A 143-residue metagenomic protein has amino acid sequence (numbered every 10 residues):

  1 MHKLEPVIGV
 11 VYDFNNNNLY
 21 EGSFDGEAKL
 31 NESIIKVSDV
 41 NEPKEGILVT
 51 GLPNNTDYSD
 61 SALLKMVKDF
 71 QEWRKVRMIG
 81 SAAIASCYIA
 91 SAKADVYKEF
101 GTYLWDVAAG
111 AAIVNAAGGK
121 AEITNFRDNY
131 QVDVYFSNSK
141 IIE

Functional and structural regions predicted by a protein language model:
M1-S86, D133-E143: Acidic beta-strand-loop-alpha-helix segment within the catalytic core of divalent metal-dependent phosphate-processing
L64-Q71, I84-E143: Oxyanion/phosphate-interacting regions
